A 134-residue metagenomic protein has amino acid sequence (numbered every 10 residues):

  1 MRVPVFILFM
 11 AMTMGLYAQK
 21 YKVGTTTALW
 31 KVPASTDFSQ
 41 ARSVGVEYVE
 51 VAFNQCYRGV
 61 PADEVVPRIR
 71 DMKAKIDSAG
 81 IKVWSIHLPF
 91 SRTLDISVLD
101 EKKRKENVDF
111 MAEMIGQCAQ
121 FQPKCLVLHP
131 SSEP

Functional and structural regions predicted by a protein language model:
M1-K20: Bacterial Sec-dependent N-terminal signal peptides
M14-C125: N-terminal pre-domain/capping segments
H129-S131: Short, well-ordered beta-to-alpha junction loops that form the rim of enzyme active sites and present histidine/acidic
P134: Conserved catalytic-site region of short-chain dehydrogenase/reductase
